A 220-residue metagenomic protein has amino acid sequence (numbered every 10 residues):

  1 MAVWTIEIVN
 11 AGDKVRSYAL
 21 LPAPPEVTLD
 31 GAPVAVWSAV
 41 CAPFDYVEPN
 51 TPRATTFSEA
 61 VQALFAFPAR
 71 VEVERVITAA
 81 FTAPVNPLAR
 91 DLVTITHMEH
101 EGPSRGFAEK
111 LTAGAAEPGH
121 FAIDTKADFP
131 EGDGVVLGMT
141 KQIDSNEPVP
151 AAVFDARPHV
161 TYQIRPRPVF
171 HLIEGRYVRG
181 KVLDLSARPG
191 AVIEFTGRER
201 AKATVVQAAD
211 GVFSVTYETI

Functional and structural regions predicted by a protein language model:
M1-I220: Intrinsically disordered, low-complexity segments enriched in small/polar residues
